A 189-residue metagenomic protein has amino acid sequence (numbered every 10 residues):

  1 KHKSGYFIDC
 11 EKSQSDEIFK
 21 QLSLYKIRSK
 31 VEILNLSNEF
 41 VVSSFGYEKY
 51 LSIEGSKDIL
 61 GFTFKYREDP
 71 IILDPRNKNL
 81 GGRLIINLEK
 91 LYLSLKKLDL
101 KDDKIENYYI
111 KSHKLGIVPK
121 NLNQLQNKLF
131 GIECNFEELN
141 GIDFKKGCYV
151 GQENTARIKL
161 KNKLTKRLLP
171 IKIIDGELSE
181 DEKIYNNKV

Functional and structural regions predicted by a protein language model:
K1-V189: Basic, glycine/lysine-rich polyanion-binding surfaces/domains
